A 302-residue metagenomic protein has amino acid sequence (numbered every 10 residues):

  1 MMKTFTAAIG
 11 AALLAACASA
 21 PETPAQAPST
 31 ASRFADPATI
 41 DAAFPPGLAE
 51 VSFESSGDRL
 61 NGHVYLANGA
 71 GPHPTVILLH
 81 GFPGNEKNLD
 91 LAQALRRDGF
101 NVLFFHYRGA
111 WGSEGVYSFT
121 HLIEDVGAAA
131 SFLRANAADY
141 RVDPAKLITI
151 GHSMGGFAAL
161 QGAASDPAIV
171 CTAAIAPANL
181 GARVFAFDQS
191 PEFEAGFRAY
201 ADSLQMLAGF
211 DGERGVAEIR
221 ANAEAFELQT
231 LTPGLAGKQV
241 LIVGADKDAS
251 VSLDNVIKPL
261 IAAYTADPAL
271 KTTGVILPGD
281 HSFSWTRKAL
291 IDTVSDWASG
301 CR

Functional and structural regions predicted by a protein language model:
A15-A16: C-terminal motif of bacterial Sec signal peptides marking the signal peptidase cleavage site
A27-A70: N-terminal cap/lid segment of alpha/beta-hydrolase-fold proteins
H73, H80-G84: Active-site glycine-rich loops that stabilize anionic/oxyanionic intermediates across multiple enzyme folds
L95-E114: Conserved alpha/beta-hydrolase
Y117-Y140: Alpha/beta-hydrolase active-site loop
D139-S153: Alpha/beta-hydrolase fold nucleophile elbow
A164-G215: Hydrolase active-site cap/lid region
E213-L290: Serine-hydrolase catalytic core
